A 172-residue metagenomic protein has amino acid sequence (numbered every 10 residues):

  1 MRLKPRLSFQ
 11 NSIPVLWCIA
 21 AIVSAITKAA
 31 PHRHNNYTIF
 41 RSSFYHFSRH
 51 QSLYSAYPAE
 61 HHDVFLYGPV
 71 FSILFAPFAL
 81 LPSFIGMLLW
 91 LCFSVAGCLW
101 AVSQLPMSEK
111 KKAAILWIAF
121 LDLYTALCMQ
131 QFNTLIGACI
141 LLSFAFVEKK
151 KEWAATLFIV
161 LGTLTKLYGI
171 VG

Functional and structural regions predicted by a protein language model:
L3-M107, D122-T125: TM-lumen/periplasm interface segments of multi-pass membrane proteins, especially the first transmembrane helix
A113-L121: Short helix- or helix-capping micro-motifs that position conserved polar/aromatic residues at function-defining sites
C128-I136: Short acidic/glycine- and proline-prone juxtamembrane loop motifs at membrane-interface regions of multi-pass membrane
C139-I140: Alpha-helical transmembrane segments of multi-pass inner-membrane proteins
S143-A154: Membrane-interface transmembrane helices that cradle and orient dolichyl/undecaprenyl
W153-G172: Membrane-interface alpha helices of multi-pass inner-membrane proteins
